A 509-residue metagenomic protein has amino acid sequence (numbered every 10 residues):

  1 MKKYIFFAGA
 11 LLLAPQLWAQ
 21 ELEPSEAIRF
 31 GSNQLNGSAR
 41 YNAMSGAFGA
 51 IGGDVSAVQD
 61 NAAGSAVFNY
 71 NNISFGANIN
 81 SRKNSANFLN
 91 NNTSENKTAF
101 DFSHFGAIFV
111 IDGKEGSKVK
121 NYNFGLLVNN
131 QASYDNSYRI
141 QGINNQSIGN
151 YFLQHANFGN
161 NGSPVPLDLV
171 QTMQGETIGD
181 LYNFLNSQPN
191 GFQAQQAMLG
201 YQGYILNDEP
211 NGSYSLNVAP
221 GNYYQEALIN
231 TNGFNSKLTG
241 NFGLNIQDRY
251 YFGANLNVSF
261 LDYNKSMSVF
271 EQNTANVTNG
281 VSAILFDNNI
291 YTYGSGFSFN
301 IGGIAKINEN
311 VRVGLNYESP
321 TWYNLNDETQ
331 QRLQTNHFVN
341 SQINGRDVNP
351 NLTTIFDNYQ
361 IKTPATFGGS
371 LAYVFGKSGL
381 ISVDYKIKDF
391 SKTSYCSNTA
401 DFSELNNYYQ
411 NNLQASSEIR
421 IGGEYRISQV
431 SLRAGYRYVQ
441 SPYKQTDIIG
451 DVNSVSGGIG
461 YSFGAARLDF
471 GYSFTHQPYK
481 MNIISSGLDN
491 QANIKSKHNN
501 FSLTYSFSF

Functional and structural regions predicted by a protein language model:
M1-Y4: Positively charged n-region of N-terminal signal peptides that target proteins for export
F7-G9: Sec-dependent N-terminal signal peptides
A14-P15: N-terminal signal peptide c-region/cleavage motif recognized by signal peptidases
Q20-N36, V110-F509: Outer-membrane beta-barrel porins/channels
A39, I51-D60, A66-I140, S236: Outer-membrane beta-barrel translocator/receptor signature
